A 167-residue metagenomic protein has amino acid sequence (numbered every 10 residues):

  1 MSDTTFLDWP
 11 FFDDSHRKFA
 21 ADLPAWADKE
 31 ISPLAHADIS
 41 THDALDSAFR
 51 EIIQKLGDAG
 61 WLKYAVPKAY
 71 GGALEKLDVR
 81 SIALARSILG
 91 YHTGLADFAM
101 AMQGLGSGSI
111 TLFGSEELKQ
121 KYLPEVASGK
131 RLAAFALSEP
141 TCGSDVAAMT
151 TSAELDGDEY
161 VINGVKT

Functional and structural regions predicted by a protein language model:
M1-D3, D28-S32, W61-V66: Short acidic (Asp/Glu) and glycine-rich catalytic loops that position anionic groups and cofactors
M1-K18: Intrinsic disorder at enzyme termini
S2-D3, L45, C142-D145: Short loop/turn motifs at secondary-structure junctions and domain boundaries
F19-P24: Extended amphipathic alpha-helical segments enriched in small hydrophobics
W26-L34, S109, E125, A133-A134: Short alpha-helical functional segments enriched in proximate histidine and acidic residues
D28-D58, G72-L74: Short secondary-structure junction/hinge motifs that connect adjacent elements
D58-G129: Internal helix-loop-helix
G72-E75, E117-T167: Glycine-rich, Trp-frequent "lid" loop and neighboring beta-strands that shape and gate the flavin cofactor pocket
